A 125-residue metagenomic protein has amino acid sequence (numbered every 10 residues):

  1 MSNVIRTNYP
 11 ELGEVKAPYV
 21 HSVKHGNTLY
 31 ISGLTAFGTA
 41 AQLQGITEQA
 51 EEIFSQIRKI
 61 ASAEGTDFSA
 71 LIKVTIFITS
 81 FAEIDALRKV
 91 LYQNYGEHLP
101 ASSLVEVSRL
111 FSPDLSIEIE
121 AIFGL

Functional and structural regions predicted by a protein language model:
M1-I72, I78-L125: N-terminal presequence-like segments and the immediate start of the first folded domain
